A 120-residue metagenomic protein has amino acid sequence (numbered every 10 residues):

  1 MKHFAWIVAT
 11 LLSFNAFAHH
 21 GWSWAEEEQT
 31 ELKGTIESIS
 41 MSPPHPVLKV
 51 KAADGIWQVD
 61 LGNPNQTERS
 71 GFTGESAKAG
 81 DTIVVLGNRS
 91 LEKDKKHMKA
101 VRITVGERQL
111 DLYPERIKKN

Functional and structural regions predicted by a protein language model:
M1-F4: Positively charged n-region of N-terminal signal peptides that target proteins for export
S13-N15: N-terminal signal peptide c-region/cleavage motif recognized by signal peptidases
W22-I39: Short, glycine/small-residue-enriched coil/turn segments at secondary-structure junctions
S42-K51: Short aromatic-glycine-enriched beta-strand elements
G55-P64: A short macromolecule-binding patch
R69-V84: Short nucleic-acid-contacting surface segments enriched for D/E, G, S/T with interspersed K/R
S90-P114: OB-fold/S1-family single-stranded nucleic acid-binding modules
